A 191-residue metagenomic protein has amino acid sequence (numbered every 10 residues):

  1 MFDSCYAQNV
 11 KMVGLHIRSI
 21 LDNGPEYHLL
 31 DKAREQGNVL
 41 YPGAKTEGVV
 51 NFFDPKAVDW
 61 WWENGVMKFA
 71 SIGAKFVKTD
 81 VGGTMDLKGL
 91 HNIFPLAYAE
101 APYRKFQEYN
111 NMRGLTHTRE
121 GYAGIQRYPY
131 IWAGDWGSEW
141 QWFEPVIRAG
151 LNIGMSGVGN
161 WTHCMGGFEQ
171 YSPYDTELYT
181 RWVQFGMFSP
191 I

Functional and structural regions predicted by a protein language model:
M1-I191: Catalytic-domain carbohydrate-binding cleft regions of carbohydrate-active enzymes
